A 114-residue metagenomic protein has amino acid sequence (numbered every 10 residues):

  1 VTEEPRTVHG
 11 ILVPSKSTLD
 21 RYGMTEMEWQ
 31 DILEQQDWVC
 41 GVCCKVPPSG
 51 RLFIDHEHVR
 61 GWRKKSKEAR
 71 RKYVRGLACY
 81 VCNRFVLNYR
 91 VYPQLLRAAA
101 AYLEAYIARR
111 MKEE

Functional and structural regions predicted by a protein language model:
T7-G10, E57-V59, R110-M111: Positively charged, low-complexity intrinsically disordered regions
T7-V39: Short, charged surface segments at domain edges that flank catalytic/cofactor-binding sites
Q30-D55, A101, A108-E114: Terminal non-globular linear segments
V39-V81, V86: Histidine-centered nuclease catalytic patch
V86, R90-E114: A detector for short metal-coordination/catalytic motifs
